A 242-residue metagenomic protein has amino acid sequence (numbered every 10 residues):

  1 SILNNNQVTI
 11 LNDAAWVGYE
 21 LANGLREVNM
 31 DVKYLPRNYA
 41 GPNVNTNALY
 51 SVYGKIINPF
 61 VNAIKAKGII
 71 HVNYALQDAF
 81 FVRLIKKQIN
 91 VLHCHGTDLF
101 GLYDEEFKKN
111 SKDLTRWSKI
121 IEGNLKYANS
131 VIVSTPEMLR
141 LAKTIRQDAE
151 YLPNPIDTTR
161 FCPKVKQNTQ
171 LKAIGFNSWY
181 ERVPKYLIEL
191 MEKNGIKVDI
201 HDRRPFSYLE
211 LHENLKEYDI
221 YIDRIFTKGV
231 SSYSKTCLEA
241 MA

Functional and structural regions predicted by a protein language model:
S1-G41, K65, K126, S130: N-terminal subdomain of nucleotide-sugar transferases
N4-N12, V61-A79, V91, I220: Short N-terminal targeting/anchoring amphipathic segment
P59-K65, T97-F100, K109-V131: Membrane-proximal helix-turn-helix segments that form the acceptor-binding/catalytic region of lipid-linked
K65, S207-D219, L238, A242: Short acidic alpha-helix that forms the nucleotide-activated donor recognition element in Leloir-type transferases
I69-H71, I85-D104, K108-S111, I132: Active-site proximal beta-strand in glycosyltransferases
E137, P155: Carbohydrate-associated surface elements
I156-L211: Conserved catalytic-core segment of nucleotide-activated headgroup transferases in glycan assembly
R224-L238: Nucleotide-sugar-dependent
